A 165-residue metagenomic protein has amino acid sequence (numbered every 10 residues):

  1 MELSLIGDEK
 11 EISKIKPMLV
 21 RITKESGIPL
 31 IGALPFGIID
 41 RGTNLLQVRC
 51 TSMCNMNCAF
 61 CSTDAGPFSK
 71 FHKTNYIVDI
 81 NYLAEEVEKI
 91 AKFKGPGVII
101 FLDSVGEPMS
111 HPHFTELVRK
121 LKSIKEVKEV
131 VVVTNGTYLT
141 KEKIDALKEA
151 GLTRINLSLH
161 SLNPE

Functional and structural regions predicted by a protein language model:
M1-C50, A65-K73, K89-P96: N-terminal [4Fe-4S]-dependent radical SAM core
C54-C61: Short cysteine clusters
T63-L83, I90-H111, K122-K143, K148-E165: Core AdoMet radical
L117-L121: Hydrophobic positions in alpha-helices of CheY-like receiver
